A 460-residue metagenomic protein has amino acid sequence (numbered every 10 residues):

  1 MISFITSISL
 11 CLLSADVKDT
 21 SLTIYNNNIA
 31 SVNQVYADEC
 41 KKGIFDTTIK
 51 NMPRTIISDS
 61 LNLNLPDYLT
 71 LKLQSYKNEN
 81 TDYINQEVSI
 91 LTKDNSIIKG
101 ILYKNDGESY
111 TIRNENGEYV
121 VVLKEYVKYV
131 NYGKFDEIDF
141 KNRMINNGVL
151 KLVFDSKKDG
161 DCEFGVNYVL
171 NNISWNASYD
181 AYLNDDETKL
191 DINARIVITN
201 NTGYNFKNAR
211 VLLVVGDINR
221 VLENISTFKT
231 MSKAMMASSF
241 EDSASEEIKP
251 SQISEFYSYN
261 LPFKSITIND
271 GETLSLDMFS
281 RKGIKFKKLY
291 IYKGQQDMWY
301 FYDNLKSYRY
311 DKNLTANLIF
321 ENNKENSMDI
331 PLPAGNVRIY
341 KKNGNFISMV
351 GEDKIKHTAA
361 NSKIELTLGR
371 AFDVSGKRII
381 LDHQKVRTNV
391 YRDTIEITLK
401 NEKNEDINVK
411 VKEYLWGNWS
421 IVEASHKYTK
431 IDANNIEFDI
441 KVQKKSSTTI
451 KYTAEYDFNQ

Functional and structural regions predicted by a protein language model:
F4, I8-Q460: Long, intrinsically disordered, low-complexity accessory segments associated with secretion and vesicular trafficking
